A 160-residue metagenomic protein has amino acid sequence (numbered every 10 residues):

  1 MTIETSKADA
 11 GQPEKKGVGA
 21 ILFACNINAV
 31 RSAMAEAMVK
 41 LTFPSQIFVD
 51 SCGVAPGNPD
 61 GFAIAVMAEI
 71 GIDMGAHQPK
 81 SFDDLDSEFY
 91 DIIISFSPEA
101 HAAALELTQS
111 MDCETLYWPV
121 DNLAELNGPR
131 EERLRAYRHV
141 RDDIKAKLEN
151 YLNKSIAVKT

Functional and structural regions predicted by a protein language model:
T2-D84: Conserved active-site segments centered on acidic
T2-Q12, A103-T160: Phosphate-binding/catalytic loops
I27-A29, P98-H101: Short glycine-rich anion-binding loops that position phosphate/pyrophosphate groups of nucleotides and phosphorylated
A55, E99, D121-L123: Short, solvent-exposed coil/turn elements at secondary-structure transition points
M74, A100-A104: Glycine-rich nucleotide phosphate-binding loop and flanking beta-alpha elements of Rossmann-like dinucleotide-binding
S87-F89: Alpha-helix C-terminal capping/helix-to-coil transition sites in glycosyltransferase folds
